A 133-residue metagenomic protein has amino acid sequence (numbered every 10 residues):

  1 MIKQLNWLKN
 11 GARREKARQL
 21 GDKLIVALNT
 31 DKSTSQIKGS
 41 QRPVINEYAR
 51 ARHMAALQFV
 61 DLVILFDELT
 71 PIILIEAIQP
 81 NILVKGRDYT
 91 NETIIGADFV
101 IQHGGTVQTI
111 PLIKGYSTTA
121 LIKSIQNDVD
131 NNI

Functional and structural regions predicted by a protein language model:
M1-I133: Nucleotidyltransferase catalytic core that binds NTPs
